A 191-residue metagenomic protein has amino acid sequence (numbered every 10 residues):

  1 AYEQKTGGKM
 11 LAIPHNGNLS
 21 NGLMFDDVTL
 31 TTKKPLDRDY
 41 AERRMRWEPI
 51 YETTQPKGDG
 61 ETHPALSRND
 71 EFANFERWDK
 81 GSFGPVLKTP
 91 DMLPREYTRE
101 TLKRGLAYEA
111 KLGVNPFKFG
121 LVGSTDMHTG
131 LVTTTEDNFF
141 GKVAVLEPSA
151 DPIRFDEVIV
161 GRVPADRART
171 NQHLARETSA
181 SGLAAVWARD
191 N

Functional and structural regions predicted by a protein language model:
A1-N191: Extended, charged catalytic domains and RNA/DNA-binding interfaces, predominantly in divalent-metal-using enzymes
